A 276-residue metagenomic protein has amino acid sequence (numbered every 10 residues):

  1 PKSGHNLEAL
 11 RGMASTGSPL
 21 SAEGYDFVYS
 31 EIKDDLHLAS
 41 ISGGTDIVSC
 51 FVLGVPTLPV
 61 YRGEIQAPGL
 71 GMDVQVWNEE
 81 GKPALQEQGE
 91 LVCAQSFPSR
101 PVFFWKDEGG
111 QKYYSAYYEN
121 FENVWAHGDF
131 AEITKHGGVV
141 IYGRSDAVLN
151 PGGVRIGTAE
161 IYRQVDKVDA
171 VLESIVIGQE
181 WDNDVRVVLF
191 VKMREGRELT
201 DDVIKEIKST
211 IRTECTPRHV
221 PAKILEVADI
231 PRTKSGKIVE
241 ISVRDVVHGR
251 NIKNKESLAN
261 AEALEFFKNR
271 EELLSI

Functional and structural regions predicted by a protein language model:
P1-Y61, D73, E80-K82: Gly/Ser/Thr-rich phosphate-binding loop
A22, D73-Q95, R100-K106, I133-H136 (+3 more regions): Conserved beta-loop-beta connector loops within the AMP-binding
A39, I224-V227: General small-molecule cofactor/ligand-binding pocket signal
L58-E64, S115-Y117: Short, P/G- and charge-enriched loop/turn segments at secondary-structure junctions
I65-G71, W125: Short coil-to-beta-strand transition motifs
P68-G69, K82-E119, I156, N251-I252 (+1 more regions): Conserved ATP/PPi-binding loop(s) of AMP-dependent carboxylate-activating enzymes
D73-E79, D129, V227-T233: Active-site and channel-lining beta-strand-loop segments that bind or position nucleotide-derived/phosphorylated
F97, Q111, N123, G128-H219 (+4 more regions): AMP-binding/adenylate-forming catalytic core of the ANL superfamily
